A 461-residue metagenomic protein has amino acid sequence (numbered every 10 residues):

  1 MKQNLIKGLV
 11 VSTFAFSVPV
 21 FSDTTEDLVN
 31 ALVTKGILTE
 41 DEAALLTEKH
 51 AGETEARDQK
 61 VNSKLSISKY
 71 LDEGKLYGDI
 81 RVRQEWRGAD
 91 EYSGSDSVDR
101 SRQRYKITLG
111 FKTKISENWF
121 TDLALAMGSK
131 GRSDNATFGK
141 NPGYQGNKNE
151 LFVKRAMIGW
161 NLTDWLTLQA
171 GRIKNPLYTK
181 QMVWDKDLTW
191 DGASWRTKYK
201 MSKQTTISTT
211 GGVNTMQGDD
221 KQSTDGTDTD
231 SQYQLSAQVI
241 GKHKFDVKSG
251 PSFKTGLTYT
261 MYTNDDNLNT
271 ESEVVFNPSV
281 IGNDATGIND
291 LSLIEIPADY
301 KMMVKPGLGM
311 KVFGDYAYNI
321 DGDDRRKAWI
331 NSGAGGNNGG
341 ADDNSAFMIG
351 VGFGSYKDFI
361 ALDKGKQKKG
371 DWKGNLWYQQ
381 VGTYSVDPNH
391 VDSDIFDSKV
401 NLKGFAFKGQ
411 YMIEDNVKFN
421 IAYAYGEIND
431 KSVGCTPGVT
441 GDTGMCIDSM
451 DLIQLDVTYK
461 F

Functional and structural regions predicted by a protein language model:
K2, I6-S93, F461: N-terminal periplasmic/intermembrane-space "pro-region" immediately following the signal or transit peptide
E26-V29, R196, M348-I349, T458: Predominant activation on well-ordered alpha-helical scaffold segments within soluble catalytic domains
E48, A56-R57, T206, S249-K254 (+1 more regions): Short, structured loop/turn "capping" segments at alpha-beta junctions
A51-G52, R132, T179, D430: Short Asp/Glu-rich motifs
L71-K75, D79-W86, S97-Y262, F347-H390: Outer membrane beta-barrel
R87-D99, N141-K148, E271-F461: Outer-membrane beta-barrel pore domains
G211, D220, Q232, K242-V304: Transmembrane beta-strand segments of outer-membrane beta-barrel domains in Gram-negative and organellar OMPs
